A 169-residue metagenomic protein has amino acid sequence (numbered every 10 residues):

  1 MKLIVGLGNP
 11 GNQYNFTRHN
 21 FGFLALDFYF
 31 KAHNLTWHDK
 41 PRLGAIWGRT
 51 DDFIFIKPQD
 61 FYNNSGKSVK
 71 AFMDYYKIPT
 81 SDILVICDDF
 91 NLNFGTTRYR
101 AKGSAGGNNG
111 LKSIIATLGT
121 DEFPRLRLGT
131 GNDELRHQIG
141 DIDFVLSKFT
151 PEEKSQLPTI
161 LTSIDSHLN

Functional and structural regions predicted by a protein language model:
K2-A101, K112, A116, E122-L126 (+2 more regions): Nucleotide and nucleotide-moiety/phosphate-recognizing core
A105: Conserved TIR/SEFIR loop-to-helix hotspot centered on a Trp-containing motif with a nearby acidic residue
N108: Glycine-rich phosphate-binding loop at the start of an alpha helix
V145: Short hydrophobic beta-strand segments that form the core of ligand-binding sensory/regulatory domains
P151-E152: Amphipathic alpha-helix from the class-I
